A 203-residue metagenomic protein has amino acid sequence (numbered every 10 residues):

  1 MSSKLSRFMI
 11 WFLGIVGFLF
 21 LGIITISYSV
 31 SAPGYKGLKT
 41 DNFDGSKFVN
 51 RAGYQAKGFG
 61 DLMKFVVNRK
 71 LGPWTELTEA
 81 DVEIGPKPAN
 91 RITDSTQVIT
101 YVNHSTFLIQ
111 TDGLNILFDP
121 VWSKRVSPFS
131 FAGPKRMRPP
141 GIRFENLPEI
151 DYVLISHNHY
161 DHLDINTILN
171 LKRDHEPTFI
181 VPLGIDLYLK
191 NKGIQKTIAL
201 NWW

Functional and structural regions predicted by a protein language model:
S2-G133, P140-G141, N146: Metallo-beta-lactamase
S6, F129-S130, N166-I168, N191-G193: Short amphipathic alpha-helical segments
W74-S95, V181-W203: Metallo-beta-lactamase
Y101, Y160, L200-W203: Tryptophan-centric aromatic hotspots in well-structured domains and transmembrane helices
H104, N166, G184: Short Gly/charged-rich anion-binding patches and loops
L108, N170, Y188-N191: Alpha-helical scaffold elements within enzyme catalytic domains, especially in hydrolases
F131-I180: Active-site metal-binding motif and surrounding structural segment of the metallo-beta-lactamase
